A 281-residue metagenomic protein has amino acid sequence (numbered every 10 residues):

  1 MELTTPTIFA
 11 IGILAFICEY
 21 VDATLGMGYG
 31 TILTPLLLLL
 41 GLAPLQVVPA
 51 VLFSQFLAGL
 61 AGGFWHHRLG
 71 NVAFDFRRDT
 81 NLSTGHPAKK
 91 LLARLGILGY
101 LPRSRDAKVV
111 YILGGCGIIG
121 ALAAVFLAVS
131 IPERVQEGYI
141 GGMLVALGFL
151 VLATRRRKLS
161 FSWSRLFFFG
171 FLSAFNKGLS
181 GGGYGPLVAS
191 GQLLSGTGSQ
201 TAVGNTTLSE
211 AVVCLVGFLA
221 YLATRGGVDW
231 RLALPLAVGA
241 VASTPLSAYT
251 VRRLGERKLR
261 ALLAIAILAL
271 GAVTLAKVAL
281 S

Functional and structural regions predicted by a protein language model:
M1-T24, G30-Q46, G63-L179, A189-L194 (+1 more regions): Juxtamembrane transmembrane-helix boundary motif
C18-V21, S54, N176, S209 (+1 more regions): Residue-level micro-sites within transmembrane alpha helices that shape and flank functional polar/acidic positions
V48-F56, V203-A211, V241, I267: Transmembrane helix-bundle signature of multi-pass membrane transporters/permeases
A50-R68: Transmembrane alpha-helices of multi-pass small-molecule transport proteins
G117-G120, E210-L215: Core segments of transmembrane alpha-helices that mediate helix-helix packing or line hydrophobic substrate/ligand
L193, T197-G204: Functional transmembrane core segments of multi-pass inner-membrane proteins
